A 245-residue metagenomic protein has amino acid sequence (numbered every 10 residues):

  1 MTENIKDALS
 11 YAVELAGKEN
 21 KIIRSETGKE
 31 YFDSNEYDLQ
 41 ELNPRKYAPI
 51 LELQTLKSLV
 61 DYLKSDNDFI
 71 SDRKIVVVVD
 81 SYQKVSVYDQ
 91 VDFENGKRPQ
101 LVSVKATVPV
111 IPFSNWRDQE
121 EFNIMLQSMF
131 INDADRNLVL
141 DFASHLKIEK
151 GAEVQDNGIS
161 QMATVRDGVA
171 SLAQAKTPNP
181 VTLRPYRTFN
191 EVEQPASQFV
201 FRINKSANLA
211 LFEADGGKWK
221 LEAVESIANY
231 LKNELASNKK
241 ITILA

Functional and structural regions predicted by a protein language model:
M1-S86, S237-A245: An N-terminally focused, membrane-permeabilizing/fusogenic/translocator signature enriched in pore-forming
E3, I50-Q54, F113-R117, F130 (+3 more regions): Alpha-helix boundary/N-cap detector
K6, S10, K57-V60, E120-Q127 (+3 more regions): Generic detector of well-ordered alpha-helical segments enriched in charged/polar residues, highlighting helical
E41-Y47, T107-I111, S128, F212-G217: Charged, low-complexity surface segments at secondary-structure and domain boundaries
K46-I50, E153-G158, V169-Q174: N-terminal start-of-chain detector that recognizes signal peptides and the immediate post-cleavage beginning
S65-I70, V78-S81, Y88-G96, M162-A245: Amphipathic, membrane-inserting segments
Y88-W116: A glycine-rich, hydrophobic loop/mini-helix early in the fold
I111-M162: Membrane-inserting effector segments that mediate pore formation, membrane fusion, or transient membrane insertion
